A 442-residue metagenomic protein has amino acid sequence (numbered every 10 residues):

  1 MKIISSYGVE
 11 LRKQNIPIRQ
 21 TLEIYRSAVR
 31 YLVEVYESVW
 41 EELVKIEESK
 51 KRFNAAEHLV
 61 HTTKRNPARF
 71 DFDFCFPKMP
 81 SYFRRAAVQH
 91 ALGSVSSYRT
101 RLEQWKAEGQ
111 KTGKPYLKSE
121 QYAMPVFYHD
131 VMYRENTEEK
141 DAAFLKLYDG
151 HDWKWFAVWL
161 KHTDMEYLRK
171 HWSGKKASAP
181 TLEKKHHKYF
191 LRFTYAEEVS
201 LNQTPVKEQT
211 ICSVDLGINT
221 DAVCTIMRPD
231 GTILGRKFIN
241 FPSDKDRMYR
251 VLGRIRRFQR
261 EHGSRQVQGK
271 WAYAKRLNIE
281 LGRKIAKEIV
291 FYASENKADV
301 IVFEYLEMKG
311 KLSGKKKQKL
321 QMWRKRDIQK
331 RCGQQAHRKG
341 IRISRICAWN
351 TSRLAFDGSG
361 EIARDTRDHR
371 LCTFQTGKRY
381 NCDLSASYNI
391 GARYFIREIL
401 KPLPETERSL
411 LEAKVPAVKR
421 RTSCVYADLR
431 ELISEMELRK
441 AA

Functional and structural regions predicted by a protein language model:
M1-A442: Nucleic-acid substrate recognition interfaces
